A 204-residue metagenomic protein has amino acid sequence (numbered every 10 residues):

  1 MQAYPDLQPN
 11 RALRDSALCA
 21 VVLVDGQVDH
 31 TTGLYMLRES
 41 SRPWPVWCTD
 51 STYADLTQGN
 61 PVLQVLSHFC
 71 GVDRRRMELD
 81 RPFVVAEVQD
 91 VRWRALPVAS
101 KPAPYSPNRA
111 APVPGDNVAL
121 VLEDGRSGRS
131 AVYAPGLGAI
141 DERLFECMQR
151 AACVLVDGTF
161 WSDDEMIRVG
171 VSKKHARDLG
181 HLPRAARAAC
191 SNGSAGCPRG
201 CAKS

Functional and structural regions predicted by a protein language model:
M1-D6, R76-C147: Core dinuclear metal-dependent hydrolase active-site scaffold
M1-G26, T32-E39, I140-C147: Pre-active-site segment of Zn-dependent metallo-hydrolases
A12-S16, L37-R42, L66-H68, C147-R150 (+1 more regions): Short, conserved loop/helix-junction motifs that constitute active-site signature segments in enzyme catalytic cores
A17-D29, C48-T49, V132-L137, L155-D157 (+1 more regions): Active-site neighborhood of phospho(di)ester-bond hydrolases with catalytic His/Asp-centered motifs
T31-T32, D164: Glycine/Thr-rich phosphate-binding loops of Rossmann-like dinucleotide-binding domains
L37-L63, H68-R74: Long, hydrophobic, well-ordered secondary-structure blocks that form the structural core and pocket-lining surfaces
G115-N117, R126-S130, G138-S204: Cap/insert and terminal regions of metallo-dependent hydrolase folds
